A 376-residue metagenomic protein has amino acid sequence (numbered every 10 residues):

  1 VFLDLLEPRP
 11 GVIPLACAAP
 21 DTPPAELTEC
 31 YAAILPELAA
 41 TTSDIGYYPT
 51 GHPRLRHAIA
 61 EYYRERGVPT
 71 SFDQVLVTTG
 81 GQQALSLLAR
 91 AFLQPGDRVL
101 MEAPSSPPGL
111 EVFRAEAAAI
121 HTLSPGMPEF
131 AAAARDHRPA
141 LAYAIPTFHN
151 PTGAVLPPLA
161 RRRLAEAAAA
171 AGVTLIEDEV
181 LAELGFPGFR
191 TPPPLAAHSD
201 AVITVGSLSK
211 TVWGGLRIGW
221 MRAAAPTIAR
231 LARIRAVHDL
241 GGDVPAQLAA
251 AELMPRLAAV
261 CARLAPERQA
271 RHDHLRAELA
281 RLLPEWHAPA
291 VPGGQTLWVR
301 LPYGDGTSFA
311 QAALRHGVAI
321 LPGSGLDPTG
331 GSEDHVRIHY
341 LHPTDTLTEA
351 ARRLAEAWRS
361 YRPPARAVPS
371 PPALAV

Functional and structural regions predicted by a protein language model:
V1-T50, V173, V318: N-terminal "arm"/small-domain region of PLP-dependent enzymes with the aminotransferase-like
L27, A40-A171, E183-A201, L347 (+1 more regions): Conserved core of the PLP fold type I
S43, L231-H238, M254-R276: Structural signature of PLP-dependent enzymes
S105, A251, R268-R276, W286-R300: Conserved glycine-rich beta-strand-loop-beta hairpin in the small C-terminal domain of fold type I
P193-R230, G242-P245: Active-site PLP attachment segment
R222, W298-P302, H339-L341: Short hydrophobic/aromatic beta-strand micro-patches that form the beta-sheet surface supporting nucleotide- or nucleic
R315-H316, P328-V376: PLP-dependent enzyme catalytic core of the Aspartate aminotransferase-like
